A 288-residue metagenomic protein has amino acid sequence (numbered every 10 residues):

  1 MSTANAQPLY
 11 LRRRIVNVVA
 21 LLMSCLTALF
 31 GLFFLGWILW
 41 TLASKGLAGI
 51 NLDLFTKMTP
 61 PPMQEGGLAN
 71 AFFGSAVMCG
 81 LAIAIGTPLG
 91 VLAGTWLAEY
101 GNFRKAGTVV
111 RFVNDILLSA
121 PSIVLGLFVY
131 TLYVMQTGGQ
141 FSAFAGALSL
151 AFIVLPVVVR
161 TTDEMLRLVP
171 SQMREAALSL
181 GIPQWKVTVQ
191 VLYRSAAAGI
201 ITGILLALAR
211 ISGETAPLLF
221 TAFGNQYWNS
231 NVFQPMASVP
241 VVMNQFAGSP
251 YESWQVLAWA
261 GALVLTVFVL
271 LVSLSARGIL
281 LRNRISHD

Functional and structural regions predicted by a protein language model:
T3-L26, W40-A84, F103, Q245-V256: Periplasmic/extracellular loop-to-transmembrane helix junction in inner-membrane transport proteins
A20, L97, G101, D163-R167 (+3 more regions): C-terminal transmembrane helix and the adjacent membrane-cytosol boundary/short C-terminal tail of inner/organellar
T59-G66, L218-T266: Interhelical loop and adjacent transmembrane-helix boundary motif in polytopic membrane transport permeases
A82-N114, L127, M135, A276-I285: Transmembrane-helix boundary motif in ABC transporter permease subunits
I83, T161-T162, I182-F220: Transmembrane alpha-helices
L89, N102-G107, R111, P170 (+1 more regions): Amphipathic cytosolic juxtamembrane alpha-helices at the membrane-cytosol interface of multi-pass membrane transporters
D115-F152: Generic hydrophobic transmembrane alpha-helix motif, especially the helices
L132, Q136, A143-F144, L150 (+2 more regions): Non-cytoplasmic
